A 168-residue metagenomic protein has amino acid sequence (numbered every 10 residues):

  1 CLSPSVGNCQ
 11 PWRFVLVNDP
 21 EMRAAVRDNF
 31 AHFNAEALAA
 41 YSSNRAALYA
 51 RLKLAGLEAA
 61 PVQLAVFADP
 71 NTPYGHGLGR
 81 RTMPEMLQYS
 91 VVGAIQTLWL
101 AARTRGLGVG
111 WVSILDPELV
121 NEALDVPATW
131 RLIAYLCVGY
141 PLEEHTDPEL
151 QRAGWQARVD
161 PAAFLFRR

Functional and structural regions predicted by a protein language model:
L2-G7: Glycine-rich phosphate/pyrophosphate-binding beta-alpha loops
Q10-V91: Glycine/small-residue-rich phosphate/adenosyl-binding loop
D19, V26, N121-E122, Y140: Short Asp/Glu-rich motifs
N34-S43, L54, D125-P148: A glycine-rich helix N-cap at a beta->alpha junction
R51, A134-R168: C-terminal helix-cap and adjacent tail motif
A60-V62, R105, L132-A134: Generic beta-strand structural signal
L64, H76-A123: Small-aliphatic-rich amphipathic alpha-helix that forms the alpha element of a beta-alpha
P70-N71, D116-E118, Y140-E144: Short Gly/Pro-enriched loop/turn and capping motifs at secondary-structure junctions
